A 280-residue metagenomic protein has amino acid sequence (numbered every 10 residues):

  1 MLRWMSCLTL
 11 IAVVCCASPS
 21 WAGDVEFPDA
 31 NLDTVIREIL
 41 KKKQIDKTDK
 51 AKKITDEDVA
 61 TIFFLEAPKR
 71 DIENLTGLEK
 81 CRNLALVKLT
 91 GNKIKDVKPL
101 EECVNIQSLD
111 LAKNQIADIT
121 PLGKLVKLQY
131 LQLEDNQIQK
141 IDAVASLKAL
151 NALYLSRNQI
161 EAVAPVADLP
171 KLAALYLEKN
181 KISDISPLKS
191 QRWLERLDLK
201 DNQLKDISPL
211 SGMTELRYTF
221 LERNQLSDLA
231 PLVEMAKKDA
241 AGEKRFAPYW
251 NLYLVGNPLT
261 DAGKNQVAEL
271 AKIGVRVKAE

Functional and structural regions predicted by a protein language model:
S6-C16: Bacterial N-terminal signal peptides
S18-A22: Sec/Tat signal peptide C-region and signal peptidase I cleavage site
A30-C103, Q107-S108, A112: LRR N-terminal entry segment and analogous cap-like coil->beta motifs
V59, K80-L84, L100-I106, L122-L128 (+7 more regions): Leucine-rich repeat
F63-E66, V87-L89, L109-L111, Q129-L133 (+5 more regions): Conserved hydrophobic beta-strand positions in leucine-rich repeat
L75-L78, V97-L100, I119-L122, I141-V144 (+5 more regions): Canonical leucine-rich repeat
T214-E280: Leucine-rich repeat domain C-terminal region
